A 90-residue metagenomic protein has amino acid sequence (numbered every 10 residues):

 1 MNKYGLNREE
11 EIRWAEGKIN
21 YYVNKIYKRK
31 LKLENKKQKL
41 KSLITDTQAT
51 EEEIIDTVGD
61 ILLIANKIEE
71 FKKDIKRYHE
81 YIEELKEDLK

Functional and structural regions predicted by a protein language model:
M1-L31, N66: Short, charge/polar-rich alpha-helical segments
K3-L6, T45-T47, E84: Structural boundary micro-motifs
R8-I12, K36-K37, E51-I55, Y78 (+1 more regions): Short amphipathic alpha-helical segments that mediate assembly, nucleic-acid/protein binding, or membrane association
E9, E34-K36, L43-D46, A65-N66 (+1 more regions): Low-complexity, intrinsically disordered/propeptide-like segments
N20-L43, F71: Amphipathic, heptad-repeat alpha-helices with coiled-coil/zipper character that mediate oligomerization and scaffolding
K25-K30, D56-L89: Amphipathic alpha-helical coiled-coil segments
K39-A65: Extended, amphipathic alpha-helical coiled-coil scaffold segments used for oligomerization/tethering in eukaryotic
